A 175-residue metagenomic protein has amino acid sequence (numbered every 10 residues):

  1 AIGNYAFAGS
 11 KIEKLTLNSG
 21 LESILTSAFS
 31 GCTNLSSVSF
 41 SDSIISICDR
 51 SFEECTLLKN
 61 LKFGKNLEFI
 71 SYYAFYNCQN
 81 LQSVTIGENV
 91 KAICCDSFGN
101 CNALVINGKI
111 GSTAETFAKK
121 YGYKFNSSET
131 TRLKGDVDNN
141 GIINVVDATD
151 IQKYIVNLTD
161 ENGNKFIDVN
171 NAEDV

Functional and structural regions predicted by a protein language model:
A1, S10-S23, T33-S46, C55-F69 (+3 more regions): Structural signature of tandem-repeat unit edges
G3-A6, L25-A28, C48-S51, S71-A74 (+2 more regions): Consensus positions within tandem repeat domains that build extended binding/scaffold surfaces
A6-A8, A28-S30, E53, Y76 (+2 more regions): Surface-exposed repetitive/solenoidal architectures
I24-L25, I47-C48, I70, T159-V169: Acidic/polar low-complexity surface segments
F52, F98, L133-G135: Acidic/histidine-rich, surface-exposed loop or edge segments in extracytoplasmic proteins
C95, E115-T116: Alpha-helical elements of the RecA-like P-loop NTPase motor core of helicases
F117-T131: A recurrent domain-boundary module in secreted/ectodomain proteins
S128-V175: Cellulosome-associated attachment modules in secreted, modular CAZymes
